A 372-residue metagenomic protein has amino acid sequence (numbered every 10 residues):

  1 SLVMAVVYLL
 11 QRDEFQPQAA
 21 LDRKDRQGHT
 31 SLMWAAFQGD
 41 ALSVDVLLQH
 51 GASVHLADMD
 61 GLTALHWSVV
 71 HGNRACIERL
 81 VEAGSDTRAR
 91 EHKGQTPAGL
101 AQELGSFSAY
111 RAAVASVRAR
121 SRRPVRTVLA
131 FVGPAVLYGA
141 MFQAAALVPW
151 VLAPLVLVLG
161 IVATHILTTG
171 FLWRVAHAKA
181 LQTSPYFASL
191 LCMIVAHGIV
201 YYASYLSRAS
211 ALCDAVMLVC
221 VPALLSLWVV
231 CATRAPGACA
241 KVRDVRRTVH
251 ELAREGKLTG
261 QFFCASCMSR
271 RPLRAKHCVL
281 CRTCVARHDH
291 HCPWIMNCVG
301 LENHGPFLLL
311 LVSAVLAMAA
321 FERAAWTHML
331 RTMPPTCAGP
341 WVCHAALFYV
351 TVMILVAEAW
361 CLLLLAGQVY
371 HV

Functional and structural regions predicted by a protein language model:
V7-A19, D45-S53, E78-D86, A113-V117: Ankyrin repeat domain, specifically the short helix-to-loop turn at the C-terminus of the second helix of each repeat
E78-V81, D86-V114: Leucine-rich solenoid repeat scaffolds
S121-H250, L301-V372: Hydrophobic alpha-helical transmembrane segments that serve as membrane anchors in secretory-pathway proteins
C239-R271: Non-transmembrane, juxtamembrane loop and terminal tail segments of multi-pass eukaryotic membrane proteins
